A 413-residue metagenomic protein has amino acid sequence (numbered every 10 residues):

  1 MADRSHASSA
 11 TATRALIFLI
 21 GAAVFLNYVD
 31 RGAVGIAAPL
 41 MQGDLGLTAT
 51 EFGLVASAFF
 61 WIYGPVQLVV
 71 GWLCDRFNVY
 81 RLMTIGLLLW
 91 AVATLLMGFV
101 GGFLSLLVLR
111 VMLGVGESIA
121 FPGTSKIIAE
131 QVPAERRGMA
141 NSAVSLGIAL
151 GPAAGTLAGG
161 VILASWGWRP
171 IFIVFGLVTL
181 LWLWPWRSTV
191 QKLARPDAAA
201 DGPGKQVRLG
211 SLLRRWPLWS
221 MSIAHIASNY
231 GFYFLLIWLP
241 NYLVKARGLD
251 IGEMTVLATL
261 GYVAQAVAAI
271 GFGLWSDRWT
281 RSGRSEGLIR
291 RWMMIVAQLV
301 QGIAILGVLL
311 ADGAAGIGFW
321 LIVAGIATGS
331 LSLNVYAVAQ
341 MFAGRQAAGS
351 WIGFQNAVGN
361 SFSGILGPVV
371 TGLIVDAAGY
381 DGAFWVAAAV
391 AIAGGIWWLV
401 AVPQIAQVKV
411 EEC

Functional and structural regions predicted by a protein language model:
D3-S9, L193-S222: Juxtamembrane intracellular "pre-TM" segments in multi-pass secondary transporters
G32, F60-L68, P152-A153, Y262-A266 (+2 more regions): Residue-level signature of mid-helix packing/kink "hotspots" within the transmembrane helices of 12-pass Major
V34-G35, W216-I270, S332, Y336: Extracytoplasmic gate region of multi-pass secondary transporters
G46, N78, F99-S105, P133 (+1 more regions): Helix-breaking motifs and short loop linkers at transmembrane-helix boundaries and internal kinks in secondary membrane
P65-L104: Conserved MFS/SLC helix-loop-helix module at the cytosolic interface between two early adjacent transmembrane helices
R81-L95, G287-I305: Structural signature of the two symmetry-related core transmembrane helices
L109-I148: Cytoplasmic helix-loop-helix junction between adjacent transmembrane helices in 12-TM secondary transporters
V144-S188: Helix-loop-helix hairpin linking two adjacent transmembrane segments in secondary transporters
